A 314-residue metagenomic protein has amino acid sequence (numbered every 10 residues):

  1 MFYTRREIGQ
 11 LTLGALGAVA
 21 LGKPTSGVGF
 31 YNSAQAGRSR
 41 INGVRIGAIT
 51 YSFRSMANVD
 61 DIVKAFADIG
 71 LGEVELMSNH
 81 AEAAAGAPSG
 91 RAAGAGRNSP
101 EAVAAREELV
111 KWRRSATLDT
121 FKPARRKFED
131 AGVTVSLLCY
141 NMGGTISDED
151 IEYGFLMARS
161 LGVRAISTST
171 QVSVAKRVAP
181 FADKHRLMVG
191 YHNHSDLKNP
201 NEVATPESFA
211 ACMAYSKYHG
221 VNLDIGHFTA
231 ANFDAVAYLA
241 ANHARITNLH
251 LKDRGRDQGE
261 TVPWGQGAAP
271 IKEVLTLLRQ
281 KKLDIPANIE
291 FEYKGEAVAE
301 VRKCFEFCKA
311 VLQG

Functional and structural regions predicted by a protein language model:
F2-L21, N32-G47, R54-E73, A87 (+3 more regions): Histidine-acidic metal/acid-base catalytic patches
T12, A20, R38-R40, R114 (+5 more regions): Active-site acidic/histidine proton-transfer and metal-coordination neighborhood in alpha/beta enzyme cores
L21-G27: C-terminal segment of classical bacterial N-terminal signal peptides
R40-G43, A67, E75-S78, E101-A105 (+4 more regions): A short alpha-helix capping/helix-coil boundary motif
I46-I49, E108-V110, L138-Y140, G162-R164 (+1 more regions): A short, structure-level motif marking secondary-structure boundaries and short turns
I49-Y51, M77-N79, C139-N141, T168-V172 (+4 more regions): Active-site-proximal beta-strand/loop segments in catalytic clefts of secreted hydrolases
A65-A81, A182-L187, Y191: Conserved long hydrophobic alpha-helices within structured protein cores
M77-K122: Glycine-rich, proline-tolerant flexible connector loops at the mouths of alpha/beta enzymes
